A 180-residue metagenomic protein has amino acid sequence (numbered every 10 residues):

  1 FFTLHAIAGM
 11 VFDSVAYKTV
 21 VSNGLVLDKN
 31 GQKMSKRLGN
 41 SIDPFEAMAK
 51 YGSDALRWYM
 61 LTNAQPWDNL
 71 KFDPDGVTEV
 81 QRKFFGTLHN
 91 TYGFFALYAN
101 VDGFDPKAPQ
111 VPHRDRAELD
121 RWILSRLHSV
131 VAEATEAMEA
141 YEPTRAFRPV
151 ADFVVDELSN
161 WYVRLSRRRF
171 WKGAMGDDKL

Functional and structural regions predicted by a protein language model:
F1-D13: Metal-dependent nuclease catalytic cores in nucleic-acid-processing enzymes, especially RNase H-like/related
S14-L180: Long, charged, mostly alpha-helical binding arms that flank functional sites
